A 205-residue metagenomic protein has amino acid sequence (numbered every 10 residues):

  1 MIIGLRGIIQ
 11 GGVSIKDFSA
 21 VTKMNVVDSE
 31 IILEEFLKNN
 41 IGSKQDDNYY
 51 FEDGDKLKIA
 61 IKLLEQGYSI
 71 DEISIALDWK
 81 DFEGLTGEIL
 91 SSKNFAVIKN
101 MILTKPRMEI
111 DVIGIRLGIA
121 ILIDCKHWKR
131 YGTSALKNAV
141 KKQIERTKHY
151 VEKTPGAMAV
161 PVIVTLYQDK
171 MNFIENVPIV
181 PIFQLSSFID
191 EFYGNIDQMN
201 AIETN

Functional and structural regions predicted by a protein language model:
M1-I73: Nuclease-adjacent, charged terminal/linker segments that flank catalytic cores
M1-Q10, V160, L166-N205: Non-catalytic C-terminal interaction segments of nucleic acid-processing enzymes
K58-M101: Acidic-basic catalytic patches of nuclease active cores, encompassing PD-(D/E)XK and other metal-cofactor nuclease
D81, L85, R107, N138: Short, well-structured alpha-helical interface segments that form or flank functional binding sites
S92-G118: Active-site metal-binding core of divalent-cation-utilizing nuclease and nuclease-like domains
A120, C125-F183: Catalytic cores of nucleic-acid endonucleases
